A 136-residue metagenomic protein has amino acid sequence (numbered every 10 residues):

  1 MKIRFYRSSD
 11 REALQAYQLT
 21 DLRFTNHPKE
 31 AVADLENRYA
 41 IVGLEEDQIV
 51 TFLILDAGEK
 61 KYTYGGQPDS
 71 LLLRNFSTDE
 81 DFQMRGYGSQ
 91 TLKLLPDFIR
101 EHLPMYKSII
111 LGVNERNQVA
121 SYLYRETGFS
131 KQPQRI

Functional and structural regions predicted by a protein language model:
M1-K2: Extreme N-terminal starter segment of soluble prokaryotic enzymes
F5-N75, D79-D81, L92, F98-H102: Acetyl-CoA-dependent GNAT
A57-E59, S77, E115, P133-I136: Short, well-ordered turn and helix-capping elements at secondary-structure junctions
D79-R85, E115-R116: Active-site acidic-Proline motif in GNAT/NAT acetyltransferases
S89: Residues forming the Rossmann-fold NAD(P)(H) cofactor-binding site
M105-S121: Conserved beta-strand-loop-alpha-helix junction that forms the acyl-donor binding cleft
I110-G112, R125-I136: Conserved catalytic-core motifs of GNAT/GCN5-like acyltransferases
